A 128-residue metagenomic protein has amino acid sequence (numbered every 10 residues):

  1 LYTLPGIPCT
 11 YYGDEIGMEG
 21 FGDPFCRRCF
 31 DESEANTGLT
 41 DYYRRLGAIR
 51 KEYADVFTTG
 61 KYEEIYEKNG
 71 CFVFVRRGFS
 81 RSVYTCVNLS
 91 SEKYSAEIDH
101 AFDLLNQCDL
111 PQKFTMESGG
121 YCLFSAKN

Functional and structural regions predicted by a protein language model:
L1, G13, L46, Y84-N88 (+2 more regions): Hydrophobic, well-ordered secondary-structure elements that form the walls of internal hydrophobic environments
Y2-T37: Aromatic/acidic polysaccharide-binding cleft in carbohydrate-active enzymes
G6-C9, K51-D55, Y121: Generic structural signal for secondary-structure transition and capping sites
F30-E64: Aromatic- and carboxylate-lined catalytic core of secreted/periplasmic carbohydrate-active enzymes
T58-T59, C86-N88, L110: A conserved amphipathic helix/loop scaffold that creates a polar/acidic microenvironment used either to coordinate
E64-D99: Carbohydrate-binding surface patches
D99-D109: Solvent-exposed beta-hairpin/edge-strand motifs
P111-N128: C-terminal beta-strand-rich structural cap/linker in extracellular carbohydrate-active enzymes
